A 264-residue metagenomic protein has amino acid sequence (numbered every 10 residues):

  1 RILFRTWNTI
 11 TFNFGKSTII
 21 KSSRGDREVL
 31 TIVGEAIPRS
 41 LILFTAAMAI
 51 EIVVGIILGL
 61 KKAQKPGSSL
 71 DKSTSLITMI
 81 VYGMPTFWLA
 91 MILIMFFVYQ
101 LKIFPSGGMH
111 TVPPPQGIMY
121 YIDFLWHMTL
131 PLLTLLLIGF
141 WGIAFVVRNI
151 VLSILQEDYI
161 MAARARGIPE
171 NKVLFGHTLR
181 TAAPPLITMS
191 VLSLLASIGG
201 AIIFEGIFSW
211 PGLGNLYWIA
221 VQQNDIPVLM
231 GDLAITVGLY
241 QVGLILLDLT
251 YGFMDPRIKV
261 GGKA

Functional and structural regions predicted by a protein language model:
R1, L101-Y121: Hydrophobic alpha-helical transmembrane segments of membrane transport/permease proteins and related membrane-embedded
R1, R5, E28, I32 (+8 more regions): Amphipathic alpha-helical recognition patches that constitute DNA-binding helices
R1-I56: An internal, D/E-rich "acidic patch" concept
T6, L93, V221: Hydrophobic "lid"/C-terminal helical patch of Rossmann-like NAD(P)-dependent dehydrogenase/epimerase domains
I10-S17, Q100-L101, D158, N224 (+1 more regions): A general structural signal marking secondary-structure boundaries and capping sites
I19, S23, G108-M109, K263: Short capping/connector residues at structural and topological boundaries
I37-L70, T86, P114-A264: Alpha-helical transmembrane segments of integral membrane proteins, especially multi-pass inner/plasma-membrane
L76-G107, T134-F140: Membrane-water interface segments at the C-terminal ends of transmembrane alpha-helices in multi-pass inner-membrane
